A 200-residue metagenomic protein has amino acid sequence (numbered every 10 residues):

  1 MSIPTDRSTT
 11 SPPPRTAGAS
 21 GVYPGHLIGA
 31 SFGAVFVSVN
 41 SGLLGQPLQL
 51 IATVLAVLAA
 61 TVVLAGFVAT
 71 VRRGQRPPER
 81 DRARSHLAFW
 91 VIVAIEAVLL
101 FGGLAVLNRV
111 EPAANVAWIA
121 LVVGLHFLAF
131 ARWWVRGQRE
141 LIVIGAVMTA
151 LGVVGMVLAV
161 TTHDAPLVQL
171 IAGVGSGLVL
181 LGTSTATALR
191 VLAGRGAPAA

Functional and structural regions predicted by a protein language model:
M1-P77, G196-A200: N-terminal topogenic module of multi-pass integral membrane proteins
S31-F36, L87-A97, G145-V157: Small-residue-rich segments of transmembrane alpha-helices in multi-pass membrane proteins, especially helix faces
S38-I51, G102-A114, V160-V168: Helix-coil boundary and interhelical linker segments in multi-pass alpha-helical membrane proteins
A52-V63, L107-V122, I171-L178: Structural signature of hydrophobic alpha-helical transmembrane segments
G66-R82, L125-V135, S184-L192: C-terminal ends of transmembrane helices
R73-E111: Membrane-helix boundary elements
V98-G145: Membrane-proximal helix-loop-helix units in multi-pass membrane proteins
E140-A200: Terminal transmembrane helical module of multi-pass membrane proteins
